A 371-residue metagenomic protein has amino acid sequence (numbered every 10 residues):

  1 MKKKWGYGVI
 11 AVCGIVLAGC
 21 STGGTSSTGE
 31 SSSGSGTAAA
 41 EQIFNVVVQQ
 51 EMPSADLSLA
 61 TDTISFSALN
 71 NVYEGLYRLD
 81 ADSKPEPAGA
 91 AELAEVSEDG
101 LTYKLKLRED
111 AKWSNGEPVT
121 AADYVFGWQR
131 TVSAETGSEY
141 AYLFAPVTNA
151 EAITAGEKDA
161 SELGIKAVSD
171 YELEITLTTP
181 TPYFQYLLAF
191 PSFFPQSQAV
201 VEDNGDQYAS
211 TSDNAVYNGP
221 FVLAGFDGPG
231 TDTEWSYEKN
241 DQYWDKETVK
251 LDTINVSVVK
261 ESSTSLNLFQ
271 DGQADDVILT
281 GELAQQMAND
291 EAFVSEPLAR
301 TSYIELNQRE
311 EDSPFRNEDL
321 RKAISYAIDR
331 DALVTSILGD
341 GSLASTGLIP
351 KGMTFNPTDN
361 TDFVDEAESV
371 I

Functional and structural regions predicted by a protein language model:
G6, A344-I371: Structural transition elements
V16-G19: C-terminal motif of bacterial Sec signal peptides marking the signal peptidase cleavage site
V47-E98, V216: N-terminal lobe/hinge region of extracytoplasmic solute-binding protein
E92-Y140, E174, P314: Aromatic- and charge-enriched surface segment that lines or borders ligand/interaction sites
Y140-A199: Surface-exposed binding/hinge segments that line and control ligand-binding clefts or catalytic entry sites
L177-T248, T253: Gly/Pro-rich hinge or "lid" segments in bacterial periplasmic/extracellular proteins
A215, D241-M287: Ligand-site clamp/hinge motif
P314-T354: Periplasmic-binding protein-like
